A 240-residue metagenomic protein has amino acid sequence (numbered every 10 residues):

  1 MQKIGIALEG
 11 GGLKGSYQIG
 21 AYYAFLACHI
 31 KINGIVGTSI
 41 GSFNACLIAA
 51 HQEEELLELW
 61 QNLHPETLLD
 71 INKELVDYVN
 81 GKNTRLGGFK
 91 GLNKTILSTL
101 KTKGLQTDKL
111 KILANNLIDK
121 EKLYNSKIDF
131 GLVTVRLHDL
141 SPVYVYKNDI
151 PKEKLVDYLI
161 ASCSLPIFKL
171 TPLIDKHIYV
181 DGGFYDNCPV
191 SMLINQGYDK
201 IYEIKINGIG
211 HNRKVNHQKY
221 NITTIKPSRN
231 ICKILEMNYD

Functional and structural regions predicted by a protein language model:
M1-T38, C46-D240: Patatin-like phospholipase
